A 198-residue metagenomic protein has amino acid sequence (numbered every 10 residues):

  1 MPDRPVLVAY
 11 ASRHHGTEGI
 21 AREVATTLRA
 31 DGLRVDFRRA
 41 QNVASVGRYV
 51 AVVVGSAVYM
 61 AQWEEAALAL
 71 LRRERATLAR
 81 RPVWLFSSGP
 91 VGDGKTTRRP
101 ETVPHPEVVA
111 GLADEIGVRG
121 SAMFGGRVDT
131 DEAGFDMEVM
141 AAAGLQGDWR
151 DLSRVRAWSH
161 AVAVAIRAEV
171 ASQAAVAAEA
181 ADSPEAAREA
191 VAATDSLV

Functional and structural regions predicted by a protein language model:
P2, G19, T27, D31 (+1 more regions): FMN-binding flavodoxin-like domain, especially the glycine-rich phosphate-binding loop
P5-R29: Short, charged N-terminal beta->alpha structural module
V6-V8, V35, V83: Conserved hydrophobic helix-helix packing surfaces used for dimerization/oligomerization
Y10-A11, A40, S88, G126: Cofactor-binding loop segments of dinucleotide-utilizing enzymes, especially the Rossmann-like FAD- and NAD(P)+-binding
A11-H15, A40-V43, A57, A61: Short, surface-exposed acidic/glycine-rich loop or hinge patches that mediate macromolecular interfaces
D31-V43: A short beta-strand-loop structural module common to alpha/beta enzyme folds
